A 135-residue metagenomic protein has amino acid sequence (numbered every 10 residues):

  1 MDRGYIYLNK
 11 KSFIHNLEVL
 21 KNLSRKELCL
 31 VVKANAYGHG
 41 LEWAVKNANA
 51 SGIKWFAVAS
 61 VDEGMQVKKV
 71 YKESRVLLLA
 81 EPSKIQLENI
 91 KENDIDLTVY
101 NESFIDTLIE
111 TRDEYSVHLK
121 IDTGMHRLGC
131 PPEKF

Functional and structural regions predicted by a protein language model:
M1-L23: Positively charged, low-complexity intrinsically disordered leader regions
G4-Y7, K26-F135: Active-site-proximal beta-alpha core segment in soluble small-molecule metabolic enzymes
